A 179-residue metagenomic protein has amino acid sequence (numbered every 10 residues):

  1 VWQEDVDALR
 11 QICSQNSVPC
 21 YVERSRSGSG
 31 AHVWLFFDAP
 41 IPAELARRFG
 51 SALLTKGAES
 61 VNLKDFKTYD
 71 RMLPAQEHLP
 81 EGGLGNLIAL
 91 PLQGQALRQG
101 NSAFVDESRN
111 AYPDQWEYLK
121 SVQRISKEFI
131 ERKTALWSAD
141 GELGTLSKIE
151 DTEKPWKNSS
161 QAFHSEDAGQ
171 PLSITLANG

Functional and structural regions predicted by a protein language model:
V1-Q3, D38-G169: DNA replication initiation modules
V1-S29, F36-A52: Signature for HUH/AEP ssDNA processing cores
P19, D167-G179: Short, intrinsically disordered, charge-balanced linker/junction segments flanking boundaries in proteins
A31-V33, I88: Residue-level detector of short, conserved catalytic/binding motifs and their immediate flanks
